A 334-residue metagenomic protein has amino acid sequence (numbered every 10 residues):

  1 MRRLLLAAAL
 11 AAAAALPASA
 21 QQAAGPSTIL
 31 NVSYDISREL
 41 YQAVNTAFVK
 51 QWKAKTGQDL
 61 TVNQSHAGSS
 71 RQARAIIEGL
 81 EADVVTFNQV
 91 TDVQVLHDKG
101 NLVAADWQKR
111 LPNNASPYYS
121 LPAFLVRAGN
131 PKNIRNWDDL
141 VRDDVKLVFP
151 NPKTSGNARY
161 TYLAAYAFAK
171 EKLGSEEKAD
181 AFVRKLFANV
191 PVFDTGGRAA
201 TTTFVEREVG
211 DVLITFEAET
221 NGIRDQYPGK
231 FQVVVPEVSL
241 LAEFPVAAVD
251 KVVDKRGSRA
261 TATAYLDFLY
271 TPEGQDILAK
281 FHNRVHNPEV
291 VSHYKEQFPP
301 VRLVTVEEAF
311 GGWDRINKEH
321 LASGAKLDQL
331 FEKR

Functional and structural regions predicted by a protein language model:
M1-T28: Short, low-complexity disordered leader/linker segments with a strong preference for bacterial N-terminal type II
A20-K99, K109-L111, F216: Early extracytoplasmic/lumenal segment of secretory-pathway proteins
G79-V85, D144-K146, R207-V212: Alpha-to-beta junction loops
H97-E171: A conserved helix-loop-strand patch within extracytoplasmic ligand-binding domains of the periplasmic binding
W107-S116, D138, R224-L240: Short beta-strand->loop
P122-N130, E243-A260, I277-F281: A bilobed periplasmic-binding-protein/Venus flytrap-type ligand-binding module shared by bacterial periplasmic
K172-E237: Ligand-binding pocket segment of bilobal, Venus flytrap-like solute-binding proteins
V253-R334: Extracellular/periplasmic juxtamembrane helices and adjacent flexible linkers that interface with membrane partners
